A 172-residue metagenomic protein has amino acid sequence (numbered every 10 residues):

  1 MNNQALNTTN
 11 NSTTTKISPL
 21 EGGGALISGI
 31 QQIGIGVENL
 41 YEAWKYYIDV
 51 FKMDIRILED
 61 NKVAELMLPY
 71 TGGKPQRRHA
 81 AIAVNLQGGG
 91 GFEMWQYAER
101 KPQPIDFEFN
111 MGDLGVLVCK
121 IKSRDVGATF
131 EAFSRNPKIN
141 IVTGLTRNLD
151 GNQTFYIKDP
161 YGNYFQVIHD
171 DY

Functional and structural regions predicted by a protein language model:
M1-L26, I35, L58-E59, G89-W95 (+2 more regions): Vicinal oxygen chelate
T15-P19, V63-L68, K101-D106: A short, acidic/glycine-rich surface segment
I30, L114-V118: Eukaryotic phosphotyrosine signaling hubs
G36-G89, R147-N148: Core segments of cupin and vicinal oxygen chelate
E59, P69-G73, Q103-E108, H169: ER-lumen resident redox/N-glycosylation machinery signature
I82, W95-E99: Short beta-strand-to-loop junctions in surface cap/lid or active-site-entrance loops
F109-N110, N148: Eukaryotic intrinsically disordered, low-complexity regulatory tracts
